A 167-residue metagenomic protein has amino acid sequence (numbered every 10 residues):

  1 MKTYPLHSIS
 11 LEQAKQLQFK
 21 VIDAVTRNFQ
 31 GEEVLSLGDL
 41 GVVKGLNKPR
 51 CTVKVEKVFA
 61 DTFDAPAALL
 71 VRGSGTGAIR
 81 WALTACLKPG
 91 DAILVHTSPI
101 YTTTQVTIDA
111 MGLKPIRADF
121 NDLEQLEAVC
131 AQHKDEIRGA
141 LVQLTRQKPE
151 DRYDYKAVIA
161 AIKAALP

Functional and structural regions predicted by a protein language model:
M1-E32: N-terminal glycine-rich, Lys/His-bearing helix-loop that initiates the first secondary-structure elements of many
V25-G77, S98: Conserved N-terminal alpha-helix of the aminotransferase class I/II PLP-enzyme fold
D61-T62, L83-L87: Glycine-rich helix-loop-beta junction characteristic of Rossmann-like nucleotide cofactor-binding loops
G75-I79, I100-Y101, N121-L126: Short acidic loop-to-helix transition motifs that present clustered carboxylates
L87-I100: Conserved PLP-anchoring active-site segment centered on the Schiff-base-forming lysine
T102-K114: Active-site-proximal loop->helix
P115-N121: Short acidic-hydrophobic, aromatic-tinged amphipathic segments that line or gate anion-handling sites
E124-P167: Active-site phosphate-binding strand-loop segment of PLP-dependent enzymes
